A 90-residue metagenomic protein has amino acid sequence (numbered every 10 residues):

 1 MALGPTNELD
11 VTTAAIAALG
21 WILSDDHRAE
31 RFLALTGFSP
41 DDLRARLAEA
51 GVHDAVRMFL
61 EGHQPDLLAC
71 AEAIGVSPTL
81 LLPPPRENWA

Functional and structural regions predicted by a protein language model:
M1-A90: Metal- and O2-centered redox machinery and metal/ROS homeostasis
